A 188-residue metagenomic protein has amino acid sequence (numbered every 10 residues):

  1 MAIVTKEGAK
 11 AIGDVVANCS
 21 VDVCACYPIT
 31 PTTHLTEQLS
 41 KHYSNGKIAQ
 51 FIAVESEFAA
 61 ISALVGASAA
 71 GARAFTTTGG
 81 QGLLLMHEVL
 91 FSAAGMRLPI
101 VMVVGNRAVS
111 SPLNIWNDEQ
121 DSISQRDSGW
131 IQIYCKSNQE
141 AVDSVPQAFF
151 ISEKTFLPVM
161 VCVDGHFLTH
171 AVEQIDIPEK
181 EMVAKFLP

Functional and structural regions predicted by a protein language model:
M1-S124, G129, G165-L168: Thiamine diphosphate
G95, A148, I175-I177: Short basic, glycine-rich beta-strand/loop surfaces that mediate nucleic-acid
W116-H166: Conserved thiamine diphosphate
V159-P188: Conformationally flexible catalytic loops at phosphate/diphosphate-handling active centers
